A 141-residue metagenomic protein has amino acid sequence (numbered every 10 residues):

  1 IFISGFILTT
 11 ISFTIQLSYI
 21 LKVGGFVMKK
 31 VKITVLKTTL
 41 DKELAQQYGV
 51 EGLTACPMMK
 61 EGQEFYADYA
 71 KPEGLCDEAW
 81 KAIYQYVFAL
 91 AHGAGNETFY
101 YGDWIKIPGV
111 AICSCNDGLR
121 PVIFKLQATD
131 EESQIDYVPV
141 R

Functional and structural regions predicted by a protein language model:
I1-V27: Short, Lys/Arg-enriched N-terminal segments with co-localized hydrophobic residues within the first ~10-30 amino acids
K30-K37: A short beta-strand micro-motif
K37-T39, D130: Beta-strand elements of well-folded, non-transmembrane domains
T39-L40, A70-L75: Short, charged beta-turn/beta-strand-edge "cap" motif at the junction between a beta-strand and an adjacent loop
L40-Q46: Short N-terminal binding/cap micro-motifs at the start of the first secondary-structure element
Q46-K71: Short, flexible N-terminal segments of the mature chain
E73-A94: Short, compositionally biased
F88-R141: Short, compact, well-ordered microdomains
